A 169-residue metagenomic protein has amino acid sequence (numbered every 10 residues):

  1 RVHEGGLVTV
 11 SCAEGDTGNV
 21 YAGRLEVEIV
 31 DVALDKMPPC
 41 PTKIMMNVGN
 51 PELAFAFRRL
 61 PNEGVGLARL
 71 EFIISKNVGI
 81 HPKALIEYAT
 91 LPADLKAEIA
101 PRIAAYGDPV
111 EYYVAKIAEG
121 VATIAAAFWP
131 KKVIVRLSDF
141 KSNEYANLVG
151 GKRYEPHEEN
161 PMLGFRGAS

Functional and structural regions predicted by a protein language model:
R1-A68, F72-A89, D94: Acidic, glycine-rich flexible loop/linker segments
R58-S169: Flexible, glycine-rich loop/tail regions that form catalytic "lids" or insertion modules at the edges of active sites
